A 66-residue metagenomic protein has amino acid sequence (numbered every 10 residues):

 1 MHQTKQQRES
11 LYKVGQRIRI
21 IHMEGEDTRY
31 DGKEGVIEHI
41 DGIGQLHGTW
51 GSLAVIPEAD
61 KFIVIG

Functional and structural regions predicted by a protein language model:
H2-K5, K13-G66: Basic/aromatic-rich interaction segments and small domains that mediate binding to polyanionic partners
